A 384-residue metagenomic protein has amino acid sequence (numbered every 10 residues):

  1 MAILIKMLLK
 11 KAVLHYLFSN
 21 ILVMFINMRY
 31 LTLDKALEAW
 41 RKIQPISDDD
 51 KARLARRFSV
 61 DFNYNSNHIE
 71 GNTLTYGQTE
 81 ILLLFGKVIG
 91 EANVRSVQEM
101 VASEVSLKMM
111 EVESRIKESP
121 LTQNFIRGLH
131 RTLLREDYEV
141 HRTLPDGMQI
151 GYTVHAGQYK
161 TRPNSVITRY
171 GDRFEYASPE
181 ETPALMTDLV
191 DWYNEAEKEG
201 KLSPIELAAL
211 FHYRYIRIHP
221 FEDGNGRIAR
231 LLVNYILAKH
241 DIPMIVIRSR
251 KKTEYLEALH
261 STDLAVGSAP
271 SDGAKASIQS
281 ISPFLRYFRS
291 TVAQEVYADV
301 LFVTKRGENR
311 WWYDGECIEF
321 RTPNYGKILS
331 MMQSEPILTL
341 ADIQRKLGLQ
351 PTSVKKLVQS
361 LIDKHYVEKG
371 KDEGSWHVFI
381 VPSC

Functional and structural regions predicted by a protein language model:
K6-D223, R227-C384: FIC/Doc superfamily catalytic core
